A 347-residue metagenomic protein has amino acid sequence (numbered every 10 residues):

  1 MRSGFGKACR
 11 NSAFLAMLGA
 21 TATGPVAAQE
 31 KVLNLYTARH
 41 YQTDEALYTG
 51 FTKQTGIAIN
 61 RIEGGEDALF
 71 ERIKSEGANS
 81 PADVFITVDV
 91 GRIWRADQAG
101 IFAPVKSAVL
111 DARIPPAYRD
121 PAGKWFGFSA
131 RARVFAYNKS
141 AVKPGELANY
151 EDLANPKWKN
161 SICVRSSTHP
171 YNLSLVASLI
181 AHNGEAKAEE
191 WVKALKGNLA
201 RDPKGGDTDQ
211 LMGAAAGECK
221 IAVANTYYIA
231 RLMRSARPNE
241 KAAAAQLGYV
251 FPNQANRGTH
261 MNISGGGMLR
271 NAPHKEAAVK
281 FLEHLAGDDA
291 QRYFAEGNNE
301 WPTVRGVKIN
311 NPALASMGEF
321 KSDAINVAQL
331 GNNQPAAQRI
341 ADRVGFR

Functional and structural regions predicted by a protein language model:
Q29-W94, R347: Early extracytoplasmic/lumenal segment of secretory-pathway proteins
N34, D152-P170, S178-I180: Short loop->beta-strand "edge-of-pocket" segments that line small-molecule binding or catalytic clefts across diverse
S80-F85, A103-F135, E151, S161-V164: A structural signal for short loop-to-beta-strand junctions that line the ligand-binding cleft of periplasmic/secreted
V90-I101, D120-A148, V176-A177, M261-G267: Periplasmic solute-binding protein
F102-D111, W125-F126, E151, P238-H260 (+1 more regions): Short beta-strand->loop
S167, Y171-S174, S178-P252: Ligand-binding pocket segment of bilobal, Venus flytrap-like solute-binding proteins
S264-A324: Mature extracytoplasmic/periplasmic domains
K308-R347: Extracellular/periplasmic bilobal clamshell ligand-binding domains
